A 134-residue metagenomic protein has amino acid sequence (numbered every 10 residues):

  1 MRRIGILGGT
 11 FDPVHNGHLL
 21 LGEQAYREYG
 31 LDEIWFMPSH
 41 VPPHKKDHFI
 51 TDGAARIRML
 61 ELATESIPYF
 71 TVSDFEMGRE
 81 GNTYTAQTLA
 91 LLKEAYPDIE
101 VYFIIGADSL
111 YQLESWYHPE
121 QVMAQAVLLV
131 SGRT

Functional and structural regions predicted by a protein language model:
M1-T134: Nucleotidyltransferase catalytic core that binds NTPs
